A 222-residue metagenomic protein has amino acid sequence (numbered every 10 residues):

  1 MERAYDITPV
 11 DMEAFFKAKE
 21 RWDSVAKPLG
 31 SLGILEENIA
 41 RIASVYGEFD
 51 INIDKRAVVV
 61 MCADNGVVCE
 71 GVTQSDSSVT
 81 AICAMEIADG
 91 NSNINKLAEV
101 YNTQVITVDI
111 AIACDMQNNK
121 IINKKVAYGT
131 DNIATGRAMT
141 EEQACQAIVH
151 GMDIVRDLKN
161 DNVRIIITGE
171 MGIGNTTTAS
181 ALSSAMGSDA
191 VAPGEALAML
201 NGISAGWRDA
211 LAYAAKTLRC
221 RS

Functional and structural regions predicted by a protein language model:
M1-S222: N-terminal loops that bind phosphate or other acidic moieties and the adjacent beta-alpha structural core
